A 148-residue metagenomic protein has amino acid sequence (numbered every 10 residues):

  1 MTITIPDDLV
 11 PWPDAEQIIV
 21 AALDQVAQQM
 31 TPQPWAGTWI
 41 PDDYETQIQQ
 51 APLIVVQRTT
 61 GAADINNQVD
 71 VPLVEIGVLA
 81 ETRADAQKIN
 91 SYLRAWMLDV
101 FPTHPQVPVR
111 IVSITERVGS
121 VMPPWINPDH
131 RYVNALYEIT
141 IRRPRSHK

Functional and structural regions predicted by a protein language model:
M1-T60, H104, K148: Small/polar-rich, solvent-exposed N-terminal microdomains that initiate assembly or binding
P6-P13, A80, P124-N127: Charge-dense, low-complexity intrinsically disordered segments
A22-Q25, W96, L136: Solvent-exposed, charged/polar functional surfaces in cytosolic regulatory/catalytic domains
Q47-L53, Q68, P128-Y132: A short, glycine/Asx- and small/polar-enriched loop/turn that sits immediately N-terminal to a beta-strand
R58-N66, P124-I126: Short beta-strand/turn micro-motifs at beta-sheet edges
Q68-A86, L93, R131-R142: Oligomerization/assembly interface segments of phage tail-like spikes and tubes
Q87-T103: Short, hydrophobic/π-rich interface segment
L98-K148: Acidic-leaning, charged glycine-interspersed low-complexity segments
